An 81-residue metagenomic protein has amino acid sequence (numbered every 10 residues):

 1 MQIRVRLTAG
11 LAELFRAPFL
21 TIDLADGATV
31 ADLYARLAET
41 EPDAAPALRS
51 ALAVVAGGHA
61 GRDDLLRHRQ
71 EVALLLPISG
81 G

Functional and structural regions predicted by a protein language model:
M1-G80: Ubiquitin-like/PB1-type beta-grasp interaction modules and other compact soluble beta-rich domains
